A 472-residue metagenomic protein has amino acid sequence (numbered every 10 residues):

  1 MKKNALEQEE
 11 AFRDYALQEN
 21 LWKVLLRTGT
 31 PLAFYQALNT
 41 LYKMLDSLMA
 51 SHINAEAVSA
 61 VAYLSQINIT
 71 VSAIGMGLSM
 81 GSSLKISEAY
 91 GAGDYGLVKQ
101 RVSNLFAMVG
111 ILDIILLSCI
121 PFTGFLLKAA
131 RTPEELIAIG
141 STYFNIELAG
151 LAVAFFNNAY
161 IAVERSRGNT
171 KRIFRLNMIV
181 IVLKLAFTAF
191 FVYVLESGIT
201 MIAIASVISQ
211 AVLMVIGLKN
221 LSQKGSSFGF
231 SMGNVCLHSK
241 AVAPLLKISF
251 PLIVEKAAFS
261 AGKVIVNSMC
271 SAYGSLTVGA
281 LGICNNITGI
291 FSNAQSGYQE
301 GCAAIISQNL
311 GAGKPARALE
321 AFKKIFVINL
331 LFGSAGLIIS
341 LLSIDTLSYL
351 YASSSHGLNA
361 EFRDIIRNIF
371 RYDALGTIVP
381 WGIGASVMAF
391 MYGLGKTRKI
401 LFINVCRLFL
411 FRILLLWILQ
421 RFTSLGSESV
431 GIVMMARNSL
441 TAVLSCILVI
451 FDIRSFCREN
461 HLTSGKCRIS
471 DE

Functional and structural regions predicted by a protein language model:
M1-G29, I86-G150, V192-F250, I306-T377 (+1 more regions): Short alpha-helical transmembrane segments in multi-pass integral membrane proteins
A16-L48, H52-I53, Q66-G81, K85 (+6 more regions): N-terminal transmembrane alpha-helices
R27-D46, I146, N157, S209-L213 (+3 more regions): Transmembrane helical elements of multi-pass membrane transporters/channels
A37, L41-S59, L127-E134, F190-E196 (+4 more regions): Helix-terminus/linker motif at the lipid-water interface of multi-pass membrane proteins
A55-Q66, G140, F144, A203 (+4 more regions): Small-residue hotspots at the loop-to-helix junctions and early N-terminal turns of transmembrane alpha-helices
V58-L117, P121, A154-I173, V278-I344 (+1 more regions): Small-residue-rich hydrophobic transmembrane alpha-helices
T70-A73, K184-T188, L213-L218, I290-N293 (+3 more regions): Hydrophobic transmembrane alpha-helices of multi-pass small-molecule transporters
S79, I146-R165, I173-I181, I202-G217 (+4 more regions): Short runs within selected transmembrane alpha-helices of multi-pass transporters and secretion channels
